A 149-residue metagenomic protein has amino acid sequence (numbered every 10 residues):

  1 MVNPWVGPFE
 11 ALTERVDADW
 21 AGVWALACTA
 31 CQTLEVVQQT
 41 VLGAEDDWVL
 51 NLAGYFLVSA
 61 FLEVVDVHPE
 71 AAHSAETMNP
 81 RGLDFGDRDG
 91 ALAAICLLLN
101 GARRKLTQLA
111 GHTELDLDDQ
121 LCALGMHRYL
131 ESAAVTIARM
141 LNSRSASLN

Functional and structural regions predicted by a protein language model:
M1-P4, Q32, D66-T77, S132: Long, contiguous alpha-helical bundle segments
M1-W48: Leu/Val/Ala/Ile-rich N-terminal alpha-helices, chiefly Sec-type signal peptides and the beginnings
V2, L26, E45, N79-F85 (+2 more regions): Surface-exposed peri-terminal alpha-helical interaction modules
D19, D46-L50, A91, L115-M126: Residue-level recognition of alpha-helical structural elements
W24, C28-E35, Y55-V65, A93-N100 (+1 more regions): Generic structural signal for well-ordered, non-transmembrane alpha-helical segments in soluble/cytosolic regions
Q39-T77: Alpha-helical segments in soluble extracytoplasmic regions
D66-D116: Amphipathic protein-protein interaction modules
L98-N149: Preference for long, well-ordered alpha-helical segments
